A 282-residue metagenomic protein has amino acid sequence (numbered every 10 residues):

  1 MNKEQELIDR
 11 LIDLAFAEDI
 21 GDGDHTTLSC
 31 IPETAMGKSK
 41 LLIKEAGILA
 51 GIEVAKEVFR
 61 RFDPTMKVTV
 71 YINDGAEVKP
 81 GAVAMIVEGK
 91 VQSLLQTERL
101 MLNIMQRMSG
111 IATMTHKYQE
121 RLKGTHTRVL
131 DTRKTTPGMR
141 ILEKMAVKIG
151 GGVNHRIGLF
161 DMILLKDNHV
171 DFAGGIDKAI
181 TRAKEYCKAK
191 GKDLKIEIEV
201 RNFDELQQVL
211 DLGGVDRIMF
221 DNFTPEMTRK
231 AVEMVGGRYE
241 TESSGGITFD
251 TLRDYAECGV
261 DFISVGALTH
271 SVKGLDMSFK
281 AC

Functional and structural regions predicted by a protein language model:
M1-L212, R217, E226-M234, Y239-E240 (+2 more regions): Acidic/glycine-rich phosphate/pyrophosphate-binding loops and surrounding catalytic core that coordinate Mg2+
G138-R140, G245-T248: Active-site glycine- and acidic-residue-rich loops that bind and position anionic ligands or nucleotide-like cofactors
F220-D221, T241-I247, V265-A267: Glycine-rich beta-strand-to-loop/alpha-helix junction loops that act as flexible
S278-C282: Active-site loop ensemble at the mouth of alpha/beta enzyme cores that anchors a bound cofactor
